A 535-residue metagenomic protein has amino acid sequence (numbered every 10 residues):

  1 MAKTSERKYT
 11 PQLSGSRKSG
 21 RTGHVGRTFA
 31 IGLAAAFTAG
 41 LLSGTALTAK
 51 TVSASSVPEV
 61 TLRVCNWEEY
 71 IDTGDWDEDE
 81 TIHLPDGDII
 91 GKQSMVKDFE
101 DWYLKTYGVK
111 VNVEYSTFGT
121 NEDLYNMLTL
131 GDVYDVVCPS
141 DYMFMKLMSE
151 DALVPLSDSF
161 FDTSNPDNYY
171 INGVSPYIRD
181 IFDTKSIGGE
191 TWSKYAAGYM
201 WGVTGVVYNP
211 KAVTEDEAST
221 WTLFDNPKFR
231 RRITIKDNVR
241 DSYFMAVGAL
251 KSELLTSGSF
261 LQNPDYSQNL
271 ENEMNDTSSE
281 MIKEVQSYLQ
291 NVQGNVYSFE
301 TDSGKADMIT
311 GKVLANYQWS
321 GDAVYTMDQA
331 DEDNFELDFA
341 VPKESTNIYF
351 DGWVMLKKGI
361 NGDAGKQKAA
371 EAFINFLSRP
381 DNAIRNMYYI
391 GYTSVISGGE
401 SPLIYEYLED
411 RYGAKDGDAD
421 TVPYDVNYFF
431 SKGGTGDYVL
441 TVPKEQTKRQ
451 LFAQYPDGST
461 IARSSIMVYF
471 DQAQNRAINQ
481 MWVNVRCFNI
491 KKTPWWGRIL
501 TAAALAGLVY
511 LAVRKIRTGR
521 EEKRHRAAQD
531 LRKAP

Functional and structural regions predicted by a protein language model:
G26-L47, A502-A512: Sec-dependent N-terminal signal peptides of Gram-positive bacterial secreted proteins and lipoproteins
L41-S56, K515-R520: Sec-dependent signal peptide cleavage junction
S55-K146, E150: Early extracytoplasmic/lumenal segment of secretory-pathway proteins
R63-D79, P85-K92, Y142-I309: Extracytoplasmic ligand-binding site segments that recognize negatively charged/polar headgroups
L130-C138, A152-L153, F229-R231, T310-Q318: Alpha-to-beta junction loops
G294-G362: Extracytoplasmic/periplasmic substrate-binding proteins
M355-Q454, A503-L508: Mature extracytoplasmic/periplasmic domains
F430-A534: Conserved C-terminal helix/tail region of periplasmic/extracytoplasmic solute-binding proteins
